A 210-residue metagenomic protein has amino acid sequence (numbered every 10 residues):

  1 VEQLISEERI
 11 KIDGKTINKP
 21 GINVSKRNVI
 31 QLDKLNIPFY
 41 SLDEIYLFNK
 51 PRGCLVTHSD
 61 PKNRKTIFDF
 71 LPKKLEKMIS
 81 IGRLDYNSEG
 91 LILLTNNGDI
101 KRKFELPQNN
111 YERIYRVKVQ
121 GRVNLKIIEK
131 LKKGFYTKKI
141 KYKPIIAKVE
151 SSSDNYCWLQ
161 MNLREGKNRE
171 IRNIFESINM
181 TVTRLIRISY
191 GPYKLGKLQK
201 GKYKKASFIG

Functional and structural regions predicted by a protein language model:
E2-G210: Basic, flexible Lys/Arg- and Gly-enriched helix-loop patches that mediate nucleic-acid binding at interfaces with rRNA
